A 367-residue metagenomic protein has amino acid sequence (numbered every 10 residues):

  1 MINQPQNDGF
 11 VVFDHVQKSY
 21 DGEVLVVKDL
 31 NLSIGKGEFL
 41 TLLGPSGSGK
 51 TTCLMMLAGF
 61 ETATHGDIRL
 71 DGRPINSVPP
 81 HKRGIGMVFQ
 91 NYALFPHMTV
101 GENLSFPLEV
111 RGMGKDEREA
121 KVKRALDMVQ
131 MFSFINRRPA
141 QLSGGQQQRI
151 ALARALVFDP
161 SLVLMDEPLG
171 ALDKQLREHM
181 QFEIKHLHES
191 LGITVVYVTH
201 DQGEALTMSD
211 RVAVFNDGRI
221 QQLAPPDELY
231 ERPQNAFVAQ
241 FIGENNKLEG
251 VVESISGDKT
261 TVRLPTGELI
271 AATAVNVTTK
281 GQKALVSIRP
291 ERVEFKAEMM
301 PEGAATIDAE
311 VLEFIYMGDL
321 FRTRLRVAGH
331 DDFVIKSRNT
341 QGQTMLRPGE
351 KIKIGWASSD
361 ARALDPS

Functional and structural regions predicted by a protein language model:
V12, S33, R69, K353-G355: ABC ATPase nucleotide-binding domain
L43-P45: The feature captures the beta-strand-to-loop junction immediately N-terminal to the Walker
A58: Helix-to-loop junction immediately C-terminal to a conserved catalytic motif
T64-D67, E117, D217, E249: Conserved coupling/switch loops of ABC nucleotide-binding domains, chiefly the family-specific signature
G66-P74: Conserved ABC transporter NBD signature motif
P80-Q90, L94-Q240: ABC ATPase nucleotide-binding domains
N245, S254-S367: Non-catalytic connector elements of ABC transporters
